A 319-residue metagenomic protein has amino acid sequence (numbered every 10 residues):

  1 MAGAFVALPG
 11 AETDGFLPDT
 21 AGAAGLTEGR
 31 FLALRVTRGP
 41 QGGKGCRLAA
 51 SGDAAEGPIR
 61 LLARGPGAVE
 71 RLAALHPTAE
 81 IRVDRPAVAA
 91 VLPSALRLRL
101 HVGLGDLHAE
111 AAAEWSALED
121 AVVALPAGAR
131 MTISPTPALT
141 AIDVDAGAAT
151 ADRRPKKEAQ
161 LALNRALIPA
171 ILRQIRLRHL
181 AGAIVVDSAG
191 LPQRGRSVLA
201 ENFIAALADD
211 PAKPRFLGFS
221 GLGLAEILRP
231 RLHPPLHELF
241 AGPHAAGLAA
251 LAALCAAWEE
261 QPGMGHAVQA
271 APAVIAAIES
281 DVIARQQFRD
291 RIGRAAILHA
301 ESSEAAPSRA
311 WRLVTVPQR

Functional and structural regions predicted by a protein language model:
A2-L8, P40-G42, L48, A127-T315: Conserved glycine-centered short motifs in functionally critical loops
F5-L26: Beta-strand/loop nucleic-acid-binding surfaces
A7-A11, E28-A138, L298-Q318: Extended, charged alpha/beta regions that create polyanion-binding interfaces
D14-G15, V88-L92, A273-I278: Short, surface-exposed beta-strand/loop "edge" segments at domain boundaries and coil↔beta transitions
L26-E28, R71-T78, H179, W258-M264: Flexible, charged surface loops at secondary-structure boundaries
